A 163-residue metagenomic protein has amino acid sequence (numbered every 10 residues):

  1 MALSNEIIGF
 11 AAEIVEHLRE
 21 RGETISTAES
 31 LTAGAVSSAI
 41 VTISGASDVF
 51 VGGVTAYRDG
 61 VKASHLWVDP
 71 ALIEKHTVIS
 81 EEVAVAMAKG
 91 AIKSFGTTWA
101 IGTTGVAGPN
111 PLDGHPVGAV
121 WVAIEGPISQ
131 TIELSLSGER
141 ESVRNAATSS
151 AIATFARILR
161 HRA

Functional and structural regions predicted by a protein language model:
M1-A163: Short alpha-helical segments enriched in small residues
